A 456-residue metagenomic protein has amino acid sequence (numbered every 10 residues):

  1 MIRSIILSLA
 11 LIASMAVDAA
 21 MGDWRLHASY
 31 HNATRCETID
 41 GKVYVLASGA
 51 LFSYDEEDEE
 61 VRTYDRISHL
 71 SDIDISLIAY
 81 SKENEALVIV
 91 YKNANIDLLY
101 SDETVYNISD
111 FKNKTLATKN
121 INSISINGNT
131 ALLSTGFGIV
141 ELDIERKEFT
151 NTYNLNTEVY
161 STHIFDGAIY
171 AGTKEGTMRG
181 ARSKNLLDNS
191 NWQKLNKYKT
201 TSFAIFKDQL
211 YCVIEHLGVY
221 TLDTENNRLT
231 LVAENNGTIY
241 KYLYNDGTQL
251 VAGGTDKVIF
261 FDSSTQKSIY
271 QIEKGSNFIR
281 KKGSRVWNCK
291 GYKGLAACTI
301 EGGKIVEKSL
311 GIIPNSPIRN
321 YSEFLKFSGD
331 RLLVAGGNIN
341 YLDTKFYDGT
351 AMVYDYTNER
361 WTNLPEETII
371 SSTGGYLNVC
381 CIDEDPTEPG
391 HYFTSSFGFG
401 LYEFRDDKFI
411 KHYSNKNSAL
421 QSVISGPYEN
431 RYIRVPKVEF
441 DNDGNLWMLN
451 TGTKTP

Functional and structural regions predicted by a protein language model:
I2-S8: Sec-dependent signal peptide recognition, specifically the positively charged N-region followed immediately by
S4, A19-P456: Carboxylate-rich, polar loop motifs that coordinate divalent cations or form catalytic acidic clusters
A10-D18: Hydrophobic h-region of N-terminal signal peptides that target proteins for export in Gram-negative bacteria
